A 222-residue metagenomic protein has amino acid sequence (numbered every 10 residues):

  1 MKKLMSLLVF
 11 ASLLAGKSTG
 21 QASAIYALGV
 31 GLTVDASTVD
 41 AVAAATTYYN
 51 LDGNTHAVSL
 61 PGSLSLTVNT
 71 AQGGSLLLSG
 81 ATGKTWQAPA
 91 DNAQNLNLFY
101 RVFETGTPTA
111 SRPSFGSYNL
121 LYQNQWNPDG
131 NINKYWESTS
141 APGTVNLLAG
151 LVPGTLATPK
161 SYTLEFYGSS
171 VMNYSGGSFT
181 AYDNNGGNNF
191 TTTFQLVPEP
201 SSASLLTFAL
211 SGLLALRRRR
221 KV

Functional and structural regions predicted by a protein language model:
M1, A15, G186, V197 (+1 more regions): Generic N-terminal leader/processing signal
M1-S23, S204, S211, V222: Sec-dependent, cleavable N-terminal signal peptides
S12-L14, N92, V197, F208: A generic structural signal for short, solvent-exposed coil/turn residues that cap or connect secondary-structure
G20-L196: Mature extracellular "passenger" or substrate-interacting domains of secreted, surface-exposed proteins
E199-R217: A short, hydrophobic C-terminal helix/tail in secreted or cell-surface proteins
